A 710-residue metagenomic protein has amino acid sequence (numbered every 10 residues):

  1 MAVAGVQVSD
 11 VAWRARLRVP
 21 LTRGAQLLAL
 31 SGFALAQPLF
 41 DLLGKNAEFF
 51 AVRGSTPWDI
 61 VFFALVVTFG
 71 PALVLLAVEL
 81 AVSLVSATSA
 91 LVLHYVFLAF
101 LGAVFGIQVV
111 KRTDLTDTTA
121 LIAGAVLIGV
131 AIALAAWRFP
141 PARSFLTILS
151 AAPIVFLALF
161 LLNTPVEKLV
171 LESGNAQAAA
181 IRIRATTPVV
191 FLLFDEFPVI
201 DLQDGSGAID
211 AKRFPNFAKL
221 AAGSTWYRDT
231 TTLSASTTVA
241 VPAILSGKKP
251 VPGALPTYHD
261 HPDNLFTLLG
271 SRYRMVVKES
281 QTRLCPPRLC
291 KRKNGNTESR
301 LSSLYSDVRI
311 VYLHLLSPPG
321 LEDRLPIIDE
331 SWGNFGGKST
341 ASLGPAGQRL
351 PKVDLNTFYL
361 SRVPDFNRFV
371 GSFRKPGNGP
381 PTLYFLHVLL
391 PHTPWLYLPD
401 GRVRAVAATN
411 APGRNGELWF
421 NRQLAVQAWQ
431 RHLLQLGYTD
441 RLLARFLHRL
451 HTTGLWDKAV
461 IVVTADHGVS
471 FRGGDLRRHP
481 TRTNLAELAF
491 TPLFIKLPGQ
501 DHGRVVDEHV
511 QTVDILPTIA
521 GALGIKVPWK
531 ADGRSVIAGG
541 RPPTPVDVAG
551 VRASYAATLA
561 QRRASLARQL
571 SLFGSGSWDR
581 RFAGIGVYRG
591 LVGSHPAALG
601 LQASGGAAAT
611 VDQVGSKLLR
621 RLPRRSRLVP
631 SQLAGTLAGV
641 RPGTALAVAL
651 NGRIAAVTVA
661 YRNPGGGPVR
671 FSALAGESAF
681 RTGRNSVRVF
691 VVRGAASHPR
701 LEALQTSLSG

Functional and structural regions predicted by a protein language model:
A2-S709: Catalytic domains that recognize anionic headgroups
